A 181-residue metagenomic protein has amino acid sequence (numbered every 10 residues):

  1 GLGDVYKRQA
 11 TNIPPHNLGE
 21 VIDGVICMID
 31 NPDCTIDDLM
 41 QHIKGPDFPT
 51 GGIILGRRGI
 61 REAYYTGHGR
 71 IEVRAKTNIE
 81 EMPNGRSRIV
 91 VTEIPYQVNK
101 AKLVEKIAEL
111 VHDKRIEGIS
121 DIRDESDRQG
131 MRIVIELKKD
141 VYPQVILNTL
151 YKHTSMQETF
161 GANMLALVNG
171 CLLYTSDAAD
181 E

Functional and structural regions predicted by a protein language model:
G1, A10-P14, E62-G69, N78-N84 (+4 more regions): Replace "in large, NTP-powered and nucleic-acid-processing enzymes" with "in large, NTP-powered factors and other
L2-Y6, D177-E181: Short, small-residue-biased leader/transition segments that mark boundaries at the very start of proteins
D4-T11, N84-E93, M131-E136, L165: Short hinge/gating elements
Q9-G69: Conserved glycine-bearing catalytic or ligand-binding loops at nucleotide- and phosphate-handling centers of large
V21, L103-K106, I146: Hydrophobic side chains in well-ordered alpha-helices
I29, V111-R115, Y151-E158: A common structural junction motif
E93-E117: A short, contiguous, amphipathic alpha-helix enriched in charged residues
P95-Y96, S120-S176: Long, charged, helix-rich clamp/arm modules that form nucleic acid-engaging surfaces of large nucleic-acid-processing
